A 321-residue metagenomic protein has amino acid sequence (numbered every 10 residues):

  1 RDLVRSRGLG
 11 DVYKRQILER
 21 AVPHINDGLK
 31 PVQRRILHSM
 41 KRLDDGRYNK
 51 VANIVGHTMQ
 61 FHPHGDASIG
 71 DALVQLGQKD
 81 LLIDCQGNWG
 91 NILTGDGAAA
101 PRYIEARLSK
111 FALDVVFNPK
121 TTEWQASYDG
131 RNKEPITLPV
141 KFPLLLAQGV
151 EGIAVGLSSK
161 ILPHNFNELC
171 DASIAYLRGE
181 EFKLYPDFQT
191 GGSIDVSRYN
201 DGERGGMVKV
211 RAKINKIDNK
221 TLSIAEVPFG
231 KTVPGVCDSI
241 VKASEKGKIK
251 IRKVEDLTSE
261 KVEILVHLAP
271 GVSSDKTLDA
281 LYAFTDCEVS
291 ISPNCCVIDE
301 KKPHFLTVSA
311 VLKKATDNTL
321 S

Functional and structural regions predicted by a protein language model:
R1, R5-G205, L265: Catalytic phosphate-handling regions of large nucleic-acid enzymes and associated NTPases
R1, R5-S6, V150-S321: C-terminal interaction appendages of subunits in large macromolecular complexes
